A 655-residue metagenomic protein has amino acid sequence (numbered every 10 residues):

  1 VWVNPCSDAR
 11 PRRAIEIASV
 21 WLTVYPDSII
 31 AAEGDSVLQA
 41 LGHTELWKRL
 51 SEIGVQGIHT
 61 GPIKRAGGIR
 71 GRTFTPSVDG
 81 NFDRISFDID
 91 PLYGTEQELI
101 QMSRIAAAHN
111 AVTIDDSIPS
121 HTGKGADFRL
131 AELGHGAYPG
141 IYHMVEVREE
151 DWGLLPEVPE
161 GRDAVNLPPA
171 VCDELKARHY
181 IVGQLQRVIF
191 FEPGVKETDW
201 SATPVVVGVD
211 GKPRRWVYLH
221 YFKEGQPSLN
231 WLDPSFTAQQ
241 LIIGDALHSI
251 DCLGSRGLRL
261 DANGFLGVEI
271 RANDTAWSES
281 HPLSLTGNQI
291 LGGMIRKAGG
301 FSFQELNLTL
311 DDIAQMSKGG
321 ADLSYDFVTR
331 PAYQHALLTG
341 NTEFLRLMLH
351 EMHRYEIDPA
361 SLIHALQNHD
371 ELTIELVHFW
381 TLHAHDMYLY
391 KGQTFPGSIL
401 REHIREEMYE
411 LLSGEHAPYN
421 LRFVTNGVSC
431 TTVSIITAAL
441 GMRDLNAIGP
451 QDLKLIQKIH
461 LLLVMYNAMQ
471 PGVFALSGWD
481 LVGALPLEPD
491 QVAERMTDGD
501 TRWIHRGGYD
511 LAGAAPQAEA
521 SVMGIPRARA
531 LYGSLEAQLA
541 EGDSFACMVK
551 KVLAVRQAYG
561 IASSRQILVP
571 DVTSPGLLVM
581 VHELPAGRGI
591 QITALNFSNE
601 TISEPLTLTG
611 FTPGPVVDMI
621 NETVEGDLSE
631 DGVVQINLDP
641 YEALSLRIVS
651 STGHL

Functional and structural regions predicted by a protein language model:
V1-Q239, H248, F265-T339, M352 (+1 more regions): Acidic/aromatic-lined carbohydrate-recognition and catalytic surfaces of CAZymes acting on diverse glycans
V55, S255, N263, G472-V473: A structural motif
I58-T60, L258-L260, L476: Hydrophobic residues within beta-strands of alpha/beta enzymes
D251-E269, N368: Active-site groove signature of glycoside hydrolases
E356, L362-Q591, F597-T601: Loop/helix patches that line or flank the sugar-binding groove of alpha-linked glycan CAZymes
F597-T612: Surface-exposed beta-strand/loop patches in extracellular or lumenal glycoproteins
L608-T623: Solvent-exposed beta-hairpin/edge-strand motifs
S629-L655: C-terminal beta-strand-rich structural cap/linker in extracellular carbohydrate-active enzymes
